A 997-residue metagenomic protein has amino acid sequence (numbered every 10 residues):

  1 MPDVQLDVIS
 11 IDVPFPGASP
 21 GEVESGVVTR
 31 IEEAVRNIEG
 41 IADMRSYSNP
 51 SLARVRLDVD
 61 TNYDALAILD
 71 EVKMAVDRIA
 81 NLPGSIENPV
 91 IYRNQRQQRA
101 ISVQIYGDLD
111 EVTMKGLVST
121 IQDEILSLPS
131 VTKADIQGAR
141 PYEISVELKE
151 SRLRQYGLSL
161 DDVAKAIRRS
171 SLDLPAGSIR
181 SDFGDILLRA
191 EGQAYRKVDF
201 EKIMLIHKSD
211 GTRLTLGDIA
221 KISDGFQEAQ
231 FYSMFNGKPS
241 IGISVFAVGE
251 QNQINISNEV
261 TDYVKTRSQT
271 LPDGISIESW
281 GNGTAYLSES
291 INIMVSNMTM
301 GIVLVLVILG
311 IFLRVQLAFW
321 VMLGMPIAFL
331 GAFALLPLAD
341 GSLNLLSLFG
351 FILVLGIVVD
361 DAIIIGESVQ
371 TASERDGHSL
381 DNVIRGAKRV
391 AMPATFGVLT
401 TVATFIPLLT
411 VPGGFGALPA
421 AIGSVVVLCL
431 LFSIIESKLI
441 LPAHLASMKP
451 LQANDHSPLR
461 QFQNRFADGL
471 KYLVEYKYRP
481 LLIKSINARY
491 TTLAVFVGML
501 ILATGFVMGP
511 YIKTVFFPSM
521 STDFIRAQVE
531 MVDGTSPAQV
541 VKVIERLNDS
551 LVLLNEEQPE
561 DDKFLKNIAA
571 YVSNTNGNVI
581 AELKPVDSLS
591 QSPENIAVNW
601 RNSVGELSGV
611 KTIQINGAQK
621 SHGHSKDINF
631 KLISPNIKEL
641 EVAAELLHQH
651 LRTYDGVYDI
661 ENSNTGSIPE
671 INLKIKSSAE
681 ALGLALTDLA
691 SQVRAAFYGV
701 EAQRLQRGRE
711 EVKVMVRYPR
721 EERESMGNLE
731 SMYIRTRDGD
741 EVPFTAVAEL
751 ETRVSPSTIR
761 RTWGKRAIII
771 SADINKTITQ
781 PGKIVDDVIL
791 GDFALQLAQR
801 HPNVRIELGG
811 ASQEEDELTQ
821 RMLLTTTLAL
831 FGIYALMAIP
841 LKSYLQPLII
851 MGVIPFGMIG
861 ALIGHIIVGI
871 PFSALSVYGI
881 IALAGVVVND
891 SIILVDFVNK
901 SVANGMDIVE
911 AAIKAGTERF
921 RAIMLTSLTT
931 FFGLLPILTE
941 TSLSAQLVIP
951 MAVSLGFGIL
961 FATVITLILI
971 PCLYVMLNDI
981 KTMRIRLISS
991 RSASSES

Functional and structural regions predicted by a protein language model:
M1-I9, R45-S51, I86-G107, D135-P141 (+10 more regions): Flexible hinge/switch segments at interdomain interfaces of large molecular machines
M1-N81, I86-P89, E111-G138, K513-E582 (+1 more regions): Extracytoplasmic/periplasmic
I9-D12, R54, A80, E124-V303 (+7 more regions): Extracytoplasmic/periplasmic membrane-proximal domains and adjacent transmembrane bundles of envelope biogenesis
E32-M44, N62-V90, Q122-V131, A166-P175 (+10 more regions): Short helix C-cap/helix-to-loop transition motifs enriched in small/turn-promoting residues
W280, L287, I291, G366 (+4 more regions): Helix-loop junctions and hydrophobic alpha-helical segments within the transmembrane domains of large membrane
V303-I311, V315-G366, Q370, L428 (+5 more regions): Hydrophobic transmembrane alpha-helices and their membrane-interface caps in long multi-pass transport proteins
L355-V369, A391-T410, A417-N464, V579 (+6 more regions): Transmembrane alpha-helices and their membrane-interface boundaries in multi-pass membrane transporters and channels
K388-V390, Q461-F516, F630, T917 (+1 more regions): Signature of alpha-helical transmembrane segments and their immediate interfacial
